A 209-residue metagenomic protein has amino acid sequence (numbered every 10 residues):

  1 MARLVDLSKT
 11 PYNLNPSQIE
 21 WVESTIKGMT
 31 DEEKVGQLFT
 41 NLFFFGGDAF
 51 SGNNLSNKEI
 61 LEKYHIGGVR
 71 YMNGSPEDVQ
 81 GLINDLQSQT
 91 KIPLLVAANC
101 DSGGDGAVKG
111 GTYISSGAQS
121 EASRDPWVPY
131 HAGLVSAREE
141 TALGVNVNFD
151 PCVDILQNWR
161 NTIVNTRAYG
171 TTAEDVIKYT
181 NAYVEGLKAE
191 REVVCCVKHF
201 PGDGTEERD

Functional and structural regions predicted by a protein language model:
M1-I60, H65: Preference for extracellular/luminal or secreted protein segments
S8, E20-E23, A118, V147-F149 (+2 more regions): A generic, residue-level signal for flexible/boundary positions that often mark functional hotspots
E23, T180-A182: Histidine/acidic residue-rich metal-binding segments in metalloenzymes
M29, L86-T90, G144, V184-R191: Structural signal for hydrophobic packing residues in well-ordered secondary-structure cores of soluble enzyme domains
E32, P93, R191-C195: Short beta-strand/loop segments at the ligand-binding rim of alpha/beta enzyme cores
F44-N53, N57-Y179, H199-D209: Enzymes and membrane/adaptor proteins characterized by extended Gly/Ser/Thr/Asp/Glu-rich, aromatic-dotted
V184-P201, E207: Phosphate/pyrophosphate-binding betaalpha-module
